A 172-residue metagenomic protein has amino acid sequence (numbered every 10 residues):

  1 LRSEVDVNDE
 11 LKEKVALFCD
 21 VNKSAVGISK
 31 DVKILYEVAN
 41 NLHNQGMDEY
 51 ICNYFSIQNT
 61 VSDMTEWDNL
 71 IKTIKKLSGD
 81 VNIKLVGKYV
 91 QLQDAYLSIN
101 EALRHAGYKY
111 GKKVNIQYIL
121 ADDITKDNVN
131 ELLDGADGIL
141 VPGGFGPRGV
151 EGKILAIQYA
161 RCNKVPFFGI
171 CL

Functional and structural regions predicted by a protein language model:
L1-L172: N-terminal beta1-alpha1 cap of cysteine-dependent amidohydrolase-like domains
